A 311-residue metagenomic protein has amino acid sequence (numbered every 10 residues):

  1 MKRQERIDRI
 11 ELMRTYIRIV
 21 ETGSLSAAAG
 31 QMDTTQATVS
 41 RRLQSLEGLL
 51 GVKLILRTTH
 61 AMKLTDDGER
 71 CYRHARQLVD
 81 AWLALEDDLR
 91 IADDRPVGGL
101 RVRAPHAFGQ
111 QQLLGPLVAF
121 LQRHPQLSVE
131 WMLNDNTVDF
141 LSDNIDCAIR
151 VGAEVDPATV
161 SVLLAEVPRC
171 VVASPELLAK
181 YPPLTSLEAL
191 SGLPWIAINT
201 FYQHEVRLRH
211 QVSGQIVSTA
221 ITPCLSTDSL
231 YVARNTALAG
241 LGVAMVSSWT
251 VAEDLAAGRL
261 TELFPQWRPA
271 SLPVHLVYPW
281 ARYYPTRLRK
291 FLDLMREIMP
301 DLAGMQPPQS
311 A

Functional and structural regions predicted by a protein language model:
M1-R6, R73, S248-E253, A257 (+1 more regions): C-terminal effector-binding regulatory domain of bacterial HTH transcription factors
I17-D33: Short helix-boundary/capping micro-motifs
R42-S45, P116: Residues within the DNA-recognition helix of helix-turn-helix
E47-L64, L260: A short LG(V/I)-centered, amphipathic sequence patch enriched for acidic residue(s) preceding the LG motif
T59-M62, D66-E69, D80-R103: Short helix-loop hinge/linker segments at domain boundaries
V97-V160, P308-A311: Central regulatory/effector-binding core of bacterial HTH transcription factors
D139-S142, E154-S271, D301-A311: C-terminal regulatory
